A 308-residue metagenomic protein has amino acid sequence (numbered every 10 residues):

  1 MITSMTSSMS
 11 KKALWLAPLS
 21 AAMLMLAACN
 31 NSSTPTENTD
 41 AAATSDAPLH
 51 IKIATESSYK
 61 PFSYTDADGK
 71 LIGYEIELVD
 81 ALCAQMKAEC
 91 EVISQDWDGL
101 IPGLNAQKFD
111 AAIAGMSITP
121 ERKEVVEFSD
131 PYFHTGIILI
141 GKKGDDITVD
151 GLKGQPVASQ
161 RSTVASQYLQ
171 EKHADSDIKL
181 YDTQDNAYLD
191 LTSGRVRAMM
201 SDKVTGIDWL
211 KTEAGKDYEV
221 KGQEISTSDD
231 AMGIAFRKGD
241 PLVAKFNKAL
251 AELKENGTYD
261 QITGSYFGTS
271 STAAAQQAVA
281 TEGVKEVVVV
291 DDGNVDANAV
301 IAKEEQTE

Functional and structural regions predicted by a protein language model:
M25-A28: C-terminal motif of bacterial Sec signal peptides marking the signal peptidase cleavage site
N30-S32, I76-Q85, G151, Q155-P156 (+2 more regions): Extended ligand-binding regions for polar small-molecule ligands
N31-S33, Q167-D182, Y218-V220, L250-E308: Ligand-binding clefts/hinges and TM-proximal coupling segments of bilobed small-molecule sensing domains
E37-G115: Extracytoplasmic small-molecule ligand-binding "clamshell" domains of the periplasmic binding protein/Venus flytrap
S57, F133-I140, K203, K211-A251 (+1 more regions): Periplasmic-binding protein-like
I76, A84, E89-G151, E219 (+2 more regions): Acidic, polar ligand-binding/catalytic clefts
I76-E77, E91-P102, G144, R161 (+2 more regions): Short helix-initiation/N-cap motifs at beta->coil->alpha
G99-P102, M116-E124, E171, T192 (+2 more regions): A ligand-binding cleft/hinge motif common to bilobed small-molecule-binding domains
